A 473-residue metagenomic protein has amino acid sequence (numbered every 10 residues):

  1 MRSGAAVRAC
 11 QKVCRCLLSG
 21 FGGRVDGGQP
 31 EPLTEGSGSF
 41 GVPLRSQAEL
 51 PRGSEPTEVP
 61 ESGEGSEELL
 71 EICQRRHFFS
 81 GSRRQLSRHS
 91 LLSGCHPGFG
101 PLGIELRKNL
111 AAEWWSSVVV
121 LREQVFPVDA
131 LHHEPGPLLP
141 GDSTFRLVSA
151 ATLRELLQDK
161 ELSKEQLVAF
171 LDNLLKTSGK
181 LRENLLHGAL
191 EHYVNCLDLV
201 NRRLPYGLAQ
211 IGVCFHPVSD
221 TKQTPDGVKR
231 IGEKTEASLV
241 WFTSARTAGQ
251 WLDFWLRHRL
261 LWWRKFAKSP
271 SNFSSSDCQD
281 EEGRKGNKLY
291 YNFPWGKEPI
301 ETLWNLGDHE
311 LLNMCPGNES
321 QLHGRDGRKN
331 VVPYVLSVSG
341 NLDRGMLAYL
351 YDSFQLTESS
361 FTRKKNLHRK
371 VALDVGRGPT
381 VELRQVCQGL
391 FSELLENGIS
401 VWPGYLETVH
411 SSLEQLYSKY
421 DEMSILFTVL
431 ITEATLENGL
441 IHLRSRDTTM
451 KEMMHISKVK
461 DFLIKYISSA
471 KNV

Functional and structural regions predicted by a protein language model:
R2-V473: NTP/phosphate- and nucleic-acid-binding module
